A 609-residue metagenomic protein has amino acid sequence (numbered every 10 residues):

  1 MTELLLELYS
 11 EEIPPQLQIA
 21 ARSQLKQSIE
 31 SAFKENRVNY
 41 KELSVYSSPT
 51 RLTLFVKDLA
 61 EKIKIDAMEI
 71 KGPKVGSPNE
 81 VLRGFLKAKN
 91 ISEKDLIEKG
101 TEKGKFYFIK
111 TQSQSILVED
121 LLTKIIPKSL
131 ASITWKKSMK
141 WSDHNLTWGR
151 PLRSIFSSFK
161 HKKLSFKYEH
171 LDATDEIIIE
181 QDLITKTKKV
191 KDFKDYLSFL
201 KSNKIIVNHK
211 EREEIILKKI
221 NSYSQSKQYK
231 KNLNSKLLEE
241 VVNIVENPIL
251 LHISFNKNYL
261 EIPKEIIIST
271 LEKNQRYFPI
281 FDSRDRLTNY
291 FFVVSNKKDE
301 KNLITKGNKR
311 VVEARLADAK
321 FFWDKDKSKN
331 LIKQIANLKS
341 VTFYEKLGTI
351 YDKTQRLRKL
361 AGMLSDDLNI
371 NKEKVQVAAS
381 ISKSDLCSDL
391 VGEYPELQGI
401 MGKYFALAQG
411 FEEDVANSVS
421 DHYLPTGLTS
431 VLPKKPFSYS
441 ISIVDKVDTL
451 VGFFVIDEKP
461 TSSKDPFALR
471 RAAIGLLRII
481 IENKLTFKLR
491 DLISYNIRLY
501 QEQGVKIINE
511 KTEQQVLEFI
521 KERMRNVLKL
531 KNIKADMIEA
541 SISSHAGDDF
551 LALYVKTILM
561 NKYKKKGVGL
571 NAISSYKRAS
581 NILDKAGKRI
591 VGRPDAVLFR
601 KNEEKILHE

Functional and structural regions predicted by a protein language model:
M1-E609: Amphipathic alpha-helical "coupling" segments that flank catalytic cores
